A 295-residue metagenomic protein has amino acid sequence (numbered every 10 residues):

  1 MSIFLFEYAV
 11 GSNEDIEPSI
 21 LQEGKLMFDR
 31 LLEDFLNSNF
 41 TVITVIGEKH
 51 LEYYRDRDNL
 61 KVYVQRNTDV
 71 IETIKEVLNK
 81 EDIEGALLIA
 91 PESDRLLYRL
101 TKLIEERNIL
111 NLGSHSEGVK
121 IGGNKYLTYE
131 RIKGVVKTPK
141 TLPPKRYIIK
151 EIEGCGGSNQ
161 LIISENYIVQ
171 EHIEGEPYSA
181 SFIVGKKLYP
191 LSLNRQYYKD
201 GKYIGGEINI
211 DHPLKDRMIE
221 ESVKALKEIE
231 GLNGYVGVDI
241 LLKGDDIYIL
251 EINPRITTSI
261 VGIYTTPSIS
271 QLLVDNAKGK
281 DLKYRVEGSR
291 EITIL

Functional and structural regions predicted by a protein language model:
M1-I20: Nucleotide-activated donor-dependent transferases that construct or modify glycoconjugates
I16-F35: Short catalytic helix/loop segments, enriched in acidic residues and glycine and frequently bearing histidine
I43-K140, C155: Conserved N-proximal alpha/beta basic substrate-recognition cap immediately N-terminal to, or forming the N-lobe
I132, P143-Q160, Y167-A180, L191-Y197 (+2 more regions): ATP-grasp fold ATP-binding core
Q170-G231, L242, N253-K278: ATP-dependent carboxylate/phosphate-activation module, predominantly the ATP-grasp catalytic core and closely related
L232-V238, L282-V286: Flexible, glycine/charged-enriched surface loops at secondary-structure junctions
D245-Y248: Conserved protein kinase catalytic/activation segment
Q271-L295: Peripheral (often C-terminal) accessory segments that flank ATP-dependent C-N-forming ligase machineries
